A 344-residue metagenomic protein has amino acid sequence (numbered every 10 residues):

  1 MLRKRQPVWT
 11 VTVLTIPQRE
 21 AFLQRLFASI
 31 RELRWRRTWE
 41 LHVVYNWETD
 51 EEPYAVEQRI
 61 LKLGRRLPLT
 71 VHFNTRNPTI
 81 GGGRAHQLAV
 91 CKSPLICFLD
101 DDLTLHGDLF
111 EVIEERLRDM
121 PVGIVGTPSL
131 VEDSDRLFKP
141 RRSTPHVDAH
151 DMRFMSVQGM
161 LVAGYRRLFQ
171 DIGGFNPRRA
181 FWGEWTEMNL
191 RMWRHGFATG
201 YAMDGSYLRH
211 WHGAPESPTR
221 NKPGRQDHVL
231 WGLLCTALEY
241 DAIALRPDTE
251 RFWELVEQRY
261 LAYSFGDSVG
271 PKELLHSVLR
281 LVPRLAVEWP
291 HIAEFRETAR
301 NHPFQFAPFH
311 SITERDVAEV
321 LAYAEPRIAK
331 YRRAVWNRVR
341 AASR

Functional and structural regions predicted by a protein language model:
A28-T38: Short, acidic, metal-binding catalytic loop of nucleotide-sugar glycosyltransferases
F73-C91: Glycine-rich, basic loop-to-helix element that forms the pyrophosphate-binding segment of sugar-nucleotide handling
G81, H146-G164, A180-F181: A recurrent flexible, glycine/aromatic-enriched loop bordering the glycosyltransferase active site that acts as
I96: Short aromatic/hydrophobic "clamp" motif used to bind/position activated sugar donors
D108-F138: Conserved donor NDP-sugar-binding/catalytic core segment of glycosyltransferases
V162, L168-G173, R178-S206: A short, conserved alpha-helix in the catalytic core of glycosyltransferases
A202-K222, T236: Active-site donor/metal-binding and catalytic loop motifs of nucleotide-sugar-dependent glycosylation enzymes
G224-H228, L245-R344: Non-catalytic, C-terminal membrane-associated alpha-helical segments of glycosyltransferases
